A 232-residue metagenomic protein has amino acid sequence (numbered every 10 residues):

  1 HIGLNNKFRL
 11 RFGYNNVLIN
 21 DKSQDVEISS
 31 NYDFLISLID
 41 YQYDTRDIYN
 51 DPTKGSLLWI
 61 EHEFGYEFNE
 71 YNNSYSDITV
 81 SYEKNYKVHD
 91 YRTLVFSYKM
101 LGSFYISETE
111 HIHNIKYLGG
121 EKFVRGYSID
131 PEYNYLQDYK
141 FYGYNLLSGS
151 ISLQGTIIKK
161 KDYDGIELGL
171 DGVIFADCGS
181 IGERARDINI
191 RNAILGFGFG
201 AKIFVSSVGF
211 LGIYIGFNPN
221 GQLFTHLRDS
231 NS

Functional and structural regions predicted by a protein language model:
H1-I2, L10, L35-Y43, D77-V88 (+4 more regions): Feature captures outer-membrane beta-barrel proteins of Gram-negative bacteria and organelles
H1-I48, L58, K122-E132, K140 (+2 more regions): Gram-negative/organellar outer-membrane beta-barrel architecture
G3-L10, D47-D51, H89-T93, I158-K161 (+1 more regions): Repeated loop/turn-to-beta-strand initiation elements of outer-membrane beta-barrel proteins
L10-N16, S56-Y66, V80, Y98-F104 (+6 more regions): Transmembrane beta-barrel strands of outer-membrane/channel proteins
D25-S30, D77-T79, I112-E121, I188-A193 (+1 more regions): Flexible, surface-exposed loop regions and adjacent strand-edge segments of Gram-negative outer-membrane beta-barrel
E27, Y91-T93, H111, Y144-S148 (+2 more regions): Outer-membrane beta-barrel transmembrane domain signature
E27-L35, E70-S76, Y139-N145, I188-A193: Replace "Gram-negative outer membrane beta-barrel proteins" with "bacterial and organellar outer membrane beta-barrel
D40-Q42, R46-D162: C-terminal outer-membrane beta-barrel translocator/porin domains of Gram-negative envelope proteins and their
